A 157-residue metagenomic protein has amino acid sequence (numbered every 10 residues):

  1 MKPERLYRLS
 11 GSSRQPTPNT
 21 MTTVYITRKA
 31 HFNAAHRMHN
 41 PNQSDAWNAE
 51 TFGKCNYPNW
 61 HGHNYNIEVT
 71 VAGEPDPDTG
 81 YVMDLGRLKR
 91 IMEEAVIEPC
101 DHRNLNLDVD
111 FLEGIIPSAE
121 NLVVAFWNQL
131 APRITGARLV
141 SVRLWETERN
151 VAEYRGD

Functional and structural regions predicted by a protein language model:
M1-P3, P18: Generic cytosolic/nucleocytoplasmic N-terminal low-complexity/intrinsically disordered segments
P3-S10: Intrinsically disordered, low-complexity segments enriched in serine/proline and basic residues
S10-G11, F32: Short N-terminal leader segment in a subset of presequences, especially plant chloroplast and some mitochondrial
G11-T20: Short, Lys/Arg-enriched N-terminal segments with co-localized hydrophobic residues within the first ~10-30 amino acids
N19-D157: Charge-rich, low-complexity N-terminal segments
